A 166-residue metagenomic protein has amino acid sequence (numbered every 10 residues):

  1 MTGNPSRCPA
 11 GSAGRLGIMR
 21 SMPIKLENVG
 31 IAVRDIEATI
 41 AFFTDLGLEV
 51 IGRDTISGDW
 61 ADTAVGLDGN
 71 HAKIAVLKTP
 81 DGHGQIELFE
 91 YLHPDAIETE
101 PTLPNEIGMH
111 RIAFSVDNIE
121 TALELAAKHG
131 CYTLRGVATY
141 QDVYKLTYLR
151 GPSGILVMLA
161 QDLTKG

Functional and structural regions predicted by a protein language model:
R7-P9, I18-M22, R53-T55, V76 (+2 more regions): Vicinal oxygen chelate
P23-E27: Extreme N-terminal starter segment of soluble prokaryotic enzymes
V29, I112: Hydrophobic adenine-recognition pocket in adenosine-nucleotide-binding enzymes
A32-H83, K128, T147-R150: Core segments of cupin and vicinal oxygen chelate
G58-D62, A96-T99, Y140: A cross-kingdom feature marking solvent-exposed beta-strand/loop segments within repeated, beta-rich binding/scaffold
L92-P94: Short, solvent-exposed aromatic-acidic interface loops
T99-E106: Non-DNA-binding regulatory cores of transcription-related proteins, predominantly C-terminal effector-binding
